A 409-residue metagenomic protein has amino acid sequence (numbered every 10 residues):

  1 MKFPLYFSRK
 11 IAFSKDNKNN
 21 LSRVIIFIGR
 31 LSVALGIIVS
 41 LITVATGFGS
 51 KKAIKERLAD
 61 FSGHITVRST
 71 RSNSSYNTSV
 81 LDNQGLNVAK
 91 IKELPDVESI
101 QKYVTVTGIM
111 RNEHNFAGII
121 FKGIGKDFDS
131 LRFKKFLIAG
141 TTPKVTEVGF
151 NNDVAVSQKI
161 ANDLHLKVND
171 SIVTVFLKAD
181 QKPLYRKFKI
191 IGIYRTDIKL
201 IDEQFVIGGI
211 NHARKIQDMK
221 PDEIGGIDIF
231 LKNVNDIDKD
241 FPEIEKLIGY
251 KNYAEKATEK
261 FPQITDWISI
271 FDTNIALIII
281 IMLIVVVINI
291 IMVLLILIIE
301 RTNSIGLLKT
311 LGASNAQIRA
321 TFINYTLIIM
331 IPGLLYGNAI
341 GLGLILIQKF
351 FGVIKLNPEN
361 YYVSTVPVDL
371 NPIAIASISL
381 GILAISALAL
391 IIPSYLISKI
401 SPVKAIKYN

Functional and structural regions predicted by a protein language model:
L21-S50, S269-G306, L327-A339, A384-L388: Hydrophobic alpha-helical transmembrane segments of multi-pass inner-membrane transport and secretion
K51-Q84: Membrane-interface junction motifs in transport/secretion proteins
G85-P221: A structural signal for hydrophobic secondary-structure junctions, strongest on transmembrane helix-loop-helix units
K178-I275: Mechanotransmission and gating elements of multispan inner-membrane complexes involved in transport and envelope
A320, P332-I378, I391-K399: Short helix-loop junctions at transmembrane helix boundaries
Y395-N409: Short cytosolic juxtamembrane segments of multi-pass membrane proteins
